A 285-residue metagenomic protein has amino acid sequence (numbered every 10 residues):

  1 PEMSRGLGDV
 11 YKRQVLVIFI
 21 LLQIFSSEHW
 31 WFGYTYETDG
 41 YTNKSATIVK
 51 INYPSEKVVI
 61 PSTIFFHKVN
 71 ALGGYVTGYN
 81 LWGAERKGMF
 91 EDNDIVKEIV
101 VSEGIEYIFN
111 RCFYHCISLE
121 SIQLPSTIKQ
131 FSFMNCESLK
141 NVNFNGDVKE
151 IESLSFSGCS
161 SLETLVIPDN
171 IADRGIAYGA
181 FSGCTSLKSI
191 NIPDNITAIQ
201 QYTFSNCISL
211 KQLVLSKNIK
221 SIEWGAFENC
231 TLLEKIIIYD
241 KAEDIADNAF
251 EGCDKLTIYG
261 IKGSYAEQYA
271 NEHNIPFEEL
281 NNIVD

Functional and structural regions predicted by a protein language model:
P1-Y11: Short, small-residue-biased leader/transition segments that mark boundaries at the very start of proteins
G6, E272-N274: Short, structured coil segments at secondary-structure junctions
R13-Q23: Hydrophobic membrane-insertion alpha-helices, especially the h-region of bacterial N-terminal signal peptides
L22-F32: Sec-dependent signal peptide cleavage junction
T35-N43, N52-N70, G88-Y107, C116-K129 (+7 more regions): Structural signature of tandem-repeat unit edges
F109-C112, Q130-M134, E152-S155, A177-A180 (+3 more regions): Consensus positions within tandem repeat domains that build extended binding/scaffold surfaces
